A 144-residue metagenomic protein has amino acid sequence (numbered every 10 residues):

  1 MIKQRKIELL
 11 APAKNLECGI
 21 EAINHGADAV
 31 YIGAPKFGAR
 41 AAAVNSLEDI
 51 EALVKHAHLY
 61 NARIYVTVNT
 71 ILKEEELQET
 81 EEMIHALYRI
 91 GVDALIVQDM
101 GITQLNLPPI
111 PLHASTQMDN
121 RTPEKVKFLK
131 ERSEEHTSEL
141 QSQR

Functional and structural regions predicted by a protein language model:
I2-Y31: N-terminal basic/disordered segments at the start of proteins
N15, S46, I50, T80 (+1 more regions): Aromatic/hydrophobic pocket-lining residues that form the small-molecule binding cavity in soluble enzyme cores
A27, V92, S133-E134: A structural motif
D28-G33, V97-M100: Non-cysteine beta-strand/loop elements that form the S-adenosyl-L-methionine
V30-I50, T67-E76: Glycine-rich, proline-tolerant flexible connector loops at the mouths of alpha/beta enzymes
E48-H58: Histidine-anchored nucleotide/phosphate-binding helix
H56, A62-K130: N-terminal active-site wall of soluble small-molecule enzyme domains
E135-R144: Single conserved hydrophobic/aromatic residue that forms the stacking wall/gate of nucleotide- or nucleobase-binding
